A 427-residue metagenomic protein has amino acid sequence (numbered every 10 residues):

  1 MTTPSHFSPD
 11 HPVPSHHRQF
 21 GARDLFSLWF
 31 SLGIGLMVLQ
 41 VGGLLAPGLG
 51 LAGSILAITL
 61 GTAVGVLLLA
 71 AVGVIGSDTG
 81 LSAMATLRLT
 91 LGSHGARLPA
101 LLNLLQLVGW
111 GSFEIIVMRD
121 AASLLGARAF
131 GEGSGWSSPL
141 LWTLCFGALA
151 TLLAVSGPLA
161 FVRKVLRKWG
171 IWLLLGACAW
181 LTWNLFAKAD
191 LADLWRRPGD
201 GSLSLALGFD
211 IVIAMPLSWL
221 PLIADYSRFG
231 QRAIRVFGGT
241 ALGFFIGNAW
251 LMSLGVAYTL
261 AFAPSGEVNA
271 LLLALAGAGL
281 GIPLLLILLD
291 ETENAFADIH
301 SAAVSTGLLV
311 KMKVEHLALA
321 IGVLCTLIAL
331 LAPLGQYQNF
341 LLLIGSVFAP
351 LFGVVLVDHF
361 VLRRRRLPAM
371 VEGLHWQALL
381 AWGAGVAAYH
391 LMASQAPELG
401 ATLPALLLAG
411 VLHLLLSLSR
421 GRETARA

Functional and structural regions predicted by a protein language model:
M1-I55, L203-F209, R228-G238, L416-A427: Membrane-interface "cap" regions at the ends of multi-pass membrane proteins
L44-V74, G95-A100, F237, F244-I246: Extracellular loop-to-transmembrane helix junctions
G48, V74, L98, D120 (+5 more regions): Membrane-water interface regions at transmembrane-helix termini and the short interhelical loops of multi-pass membrane
I58-L91, L101-I115, S417-T424: Juxtamembrane transmembrane-helix boundary signature
A100, R128-G157, W172-T182, S204-I223 (+3 more regions): Transmembrane alpha-helical segments of multi-pass small-molecule transport proteins
R119-S123, A154, W172-P198, G208 (+3 more regions): Hydrophobic alpha-helical segments and their helix-loop junctions in multi-pass secondary transporters
L141-N184, F237-F244, L341-G353, L403-G410: Membrane-interface loop-to-helix entry segments
F352-A427: C-terminal membrane-solvent junction of multi-pass transporters and transport-like membrane proteins
